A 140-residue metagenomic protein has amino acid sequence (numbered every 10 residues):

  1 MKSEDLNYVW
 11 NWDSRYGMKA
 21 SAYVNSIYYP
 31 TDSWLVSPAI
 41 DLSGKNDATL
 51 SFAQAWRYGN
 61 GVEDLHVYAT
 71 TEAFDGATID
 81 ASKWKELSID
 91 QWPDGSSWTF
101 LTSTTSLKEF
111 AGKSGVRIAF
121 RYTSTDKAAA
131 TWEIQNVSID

Functional and structural regions predicted by a protein language model:
M1-Y28, L101: Extracellular glycan-recognition surfaces and repeat-rich motifs
V24-D41: Secreted extracellular polysaccharide-interacting domains
Y29-W34, T123-D140: Extracellular carbohydrate recognition
P30, S43-K45, S96-F100, A111-K113 (+1 more regions): Surface-exposed coil/turn segments at beta-strand junctions on protein surfaces, enriched
S37, L42-Y58, L65-A69, S114-S124 (+1 more regions): Extracellular beta-strand-rich recognition modules
Y58-V62, G76, D126-A129: Short catalytic/ligand-binding loop motif for oxyanion handling, primarily in non-cytosolic enzymes, centered on
T71-D75: Solvent-exposed strand-loop boundary residues in beta-sheet-rich modules
G76-A111: Extracellular carbohydrate recognition and processing domains and analogous Trp-centered ligand-binding platforms
